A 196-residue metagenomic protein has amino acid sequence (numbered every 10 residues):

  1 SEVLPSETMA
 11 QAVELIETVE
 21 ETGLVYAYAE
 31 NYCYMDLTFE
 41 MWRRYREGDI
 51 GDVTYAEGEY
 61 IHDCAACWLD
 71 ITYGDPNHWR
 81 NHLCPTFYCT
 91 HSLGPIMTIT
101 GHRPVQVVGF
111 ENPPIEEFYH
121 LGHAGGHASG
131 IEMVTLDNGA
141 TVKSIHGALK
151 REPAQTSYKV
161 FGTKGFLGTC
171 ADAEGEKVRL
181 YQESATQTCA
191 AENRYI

Functional and structural regions predicted by a protein language model:
S1, Y26-Y28, E57, S144 (+1 more regions): Hydrophobic residues in well-ordered beta-strands that form the structural core
S1-C33, G48: Beta-strand-loop-alpha-helix segment that lines the small-molecule cofactor/substrate pocket of alpha/beta enzymes
L24-V25, Y32-G125: Predominantly a Rossmann-like dinucleotide-binding segment in NAD(P)-dependent oxidoreductases
N31, L136, K159, K164-I196: C-terminal glycine/acidic-rich active-site capping loop/insertion
T90, I145-P153: Glycine-rich phosphate/pyrophosphate-binding beta-alpha loops
H102-G109, T141-K143, F166-C170: Acidic/polar loop patches that form or flank catalytic/metal-binding clefts of enzymes that bind anionic ligands
G125-H127, E132-G139, V160-T163: Active-site beta-strand termini and strand-to-loop segments that position acidic
